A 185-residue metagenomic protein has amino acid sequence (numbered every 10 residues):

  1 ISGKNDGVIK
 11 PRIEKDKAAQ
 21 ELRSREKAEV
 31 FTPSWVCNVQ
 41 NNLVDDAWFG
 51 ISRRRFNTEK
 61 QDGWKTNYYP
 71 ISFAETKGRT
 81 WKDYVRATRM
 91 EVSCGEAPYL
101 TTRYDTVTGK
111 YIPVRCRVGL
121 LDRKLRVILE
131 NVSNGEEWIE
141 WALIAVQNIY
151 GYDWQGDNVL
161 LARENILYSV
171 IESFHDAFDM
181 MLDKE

Functional and structural regions predicted by a protein language model:
I1-E185: SAM-dependent methyltransferase catalytic region
